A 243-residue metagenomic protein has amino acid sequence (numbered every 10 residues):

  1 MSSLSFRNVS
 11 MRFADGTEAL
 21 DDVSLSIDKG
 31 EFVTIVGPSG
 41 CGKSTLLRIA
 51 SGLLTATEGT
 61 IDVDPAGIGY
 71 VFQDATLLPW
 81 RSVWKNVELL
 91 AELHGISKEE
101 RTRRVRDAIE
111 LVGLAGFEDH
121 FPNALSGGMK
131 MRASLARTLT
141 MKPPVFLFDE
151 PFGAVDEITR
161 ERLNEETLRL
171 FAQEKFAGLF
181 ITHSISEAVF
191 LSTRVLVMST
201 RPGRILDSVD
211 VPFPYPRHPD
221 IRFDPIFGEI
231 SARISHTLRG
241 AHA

Functional and structural regions predicted by a protein language model:
V36-P38: The feature captures the beta-strand-to-loop junction immediately N-terminal to the Walker
S51: Helix-to-loop junction immediately C-terminal to a conserved catalytic motif
R81-E88: Short coil-to-helix segment of the ABC ATPase nucleotide-binding domain corresponding to the Q-loop/switch region
E88, E92, E99-F117, R169: Conserved ABC ATPase "signature" region
H120-N123, M141: Conserved signature/switch motifs of ABC ATPase nucleotide-binding domains
L135: Hydrophobic anchor residue at the start of the ABC signature
F146-D149: Catalytic Walker B motif of ABC-type/P-loop ATPase nucleotide-binding domains
